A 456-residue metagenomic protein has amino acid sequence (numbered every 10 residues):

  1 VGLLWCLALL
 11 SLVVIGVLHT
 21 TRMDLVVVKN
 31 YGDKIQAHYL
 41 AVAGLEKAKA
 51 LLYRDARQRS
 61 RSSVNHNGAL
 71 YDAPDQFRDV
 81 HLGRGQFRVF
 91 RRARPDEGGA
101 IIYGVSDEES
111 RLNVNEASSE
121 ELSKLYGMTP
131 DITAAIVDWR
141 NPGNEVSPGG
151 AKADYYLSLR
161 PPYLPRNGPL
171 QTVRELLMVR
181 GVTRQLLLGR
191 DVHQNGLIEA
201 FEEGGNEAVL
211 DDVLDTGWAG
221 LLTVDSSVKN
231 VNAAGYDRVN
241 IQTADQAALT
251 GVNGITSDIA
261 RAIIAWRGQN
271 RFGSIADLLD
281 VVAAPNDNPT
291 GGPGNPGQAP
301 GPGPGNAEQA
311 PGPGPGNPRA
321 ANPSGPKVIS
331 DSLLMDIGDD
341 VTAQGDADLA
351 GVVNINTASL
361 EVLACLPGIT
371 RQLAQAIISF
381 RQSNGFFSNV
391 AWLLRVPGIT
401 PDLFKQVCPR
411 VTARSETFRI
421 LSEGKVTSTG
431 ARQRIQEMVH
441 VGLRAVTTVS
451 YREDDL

Functional and structural regions predicted by a protein language model:
V1-L456: Compositionally biased linear targeting/interaction segments
